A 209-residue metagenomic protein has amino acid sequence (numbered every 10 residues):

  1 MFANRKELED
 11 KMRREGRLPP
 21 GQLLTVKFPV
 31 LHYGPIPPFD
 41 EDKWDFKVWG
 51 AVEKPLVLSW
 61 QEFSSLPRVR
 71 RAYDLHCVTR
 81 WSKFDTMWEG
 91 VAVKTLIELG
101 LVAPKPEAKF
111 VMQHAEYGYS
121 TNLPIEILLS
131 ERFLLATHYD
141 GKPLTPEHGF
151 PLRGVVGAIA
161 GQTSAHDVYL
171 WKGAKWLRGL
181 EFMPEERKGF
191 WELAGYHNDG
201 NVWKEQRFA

Functional and structural regions predicted by a protein language model:
M1-F46, E98-A209: Extended, aromatic/histidine-rich regions of cofactor-dependent oxidoreductases associated with respiratory
G34-W88: A glycine-rich, hydrophobic loop/mini-helix early in the fold
V48, C77, V93, G154-G157: Structural hydrophobic-scaffold residues in regular secondary structure
E53, K83, V93, L144 (+1 more regions): Short, flexible micro-motifs
S59-Q61, A92-I97, A136-H138: Short acidic (Asp/Glu) patches
D74-A115: Extracellular-facing segments of soluble proteins and assemblies that are Gly/Ser/Thr-biased and enriched in aromatics
